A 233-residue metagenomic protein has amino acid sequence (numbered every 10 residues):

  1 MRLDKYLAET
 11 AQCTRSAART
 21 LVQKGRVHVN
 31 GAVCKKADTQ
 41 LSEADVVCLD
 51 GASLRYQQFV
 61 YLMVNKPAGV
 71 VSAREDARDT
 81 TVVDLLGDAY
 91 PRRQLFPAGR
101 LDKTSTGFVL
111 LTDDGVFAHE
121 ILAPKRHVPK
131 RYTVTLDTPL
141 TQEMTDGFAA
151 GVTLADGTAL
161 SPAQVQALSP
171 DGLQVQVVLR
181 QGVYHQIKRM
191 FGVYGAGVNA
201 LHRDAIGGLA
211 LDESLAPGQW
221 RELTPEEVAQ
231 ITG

Functional and structural regions predicted by a protein language model:
M1-G233: Basic, flexible Lys/Arg- and Gly-enriched helix-loop patches that mediate nucleic-acid binding at interfaces with rRNA
